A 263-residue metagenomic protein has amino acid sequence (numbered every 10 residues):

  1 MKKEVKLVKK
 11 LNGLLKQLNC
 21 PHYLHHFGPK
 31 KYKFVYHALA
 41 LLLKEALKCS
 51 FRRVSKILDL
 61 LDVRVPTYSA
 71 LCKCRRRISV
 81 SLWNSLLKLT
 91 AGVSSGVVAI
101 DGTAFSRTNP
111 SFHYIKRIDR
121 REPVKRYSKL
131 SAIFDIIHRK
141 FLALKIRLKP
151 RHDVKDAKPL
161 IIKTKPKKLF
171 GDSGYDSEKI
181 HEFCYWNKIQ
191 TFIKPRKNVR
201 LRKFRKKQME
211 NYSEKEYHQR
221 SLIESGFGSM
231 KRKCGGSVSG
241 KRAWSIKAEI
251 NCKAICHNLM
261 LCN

Functional and structural regions predicted by a protein language model:
M1-G13, E216-S225: An acidic intrinsically disordered interaction segment
K6-K10, H22-R52, K56, V80 (+2 more regions): Polybasic low-complexity intrinsically disordered regions
K10-F27, K233-V238: Short amphipathic alpha-helical segments and their helix-coil junctions
L47-R53, C234-V238, L259-N263: Short helix-capping/linker segments at secondary-structure and domain boundaries
K56, K73, G228: DNA-binding alpha-helical recognition surfaces that contact promoter or target DNA
R64-V80: Major-groove recognition helix of helix-turn-helix-like DNA-binding domains
S173-G240: Helix-centered, glycine/charged polyanion-binding patches within enzymatic domains that contact phosphate-containing
G240-N263: Charge-patterned, long linear interaction tracts outside catalytic cores
